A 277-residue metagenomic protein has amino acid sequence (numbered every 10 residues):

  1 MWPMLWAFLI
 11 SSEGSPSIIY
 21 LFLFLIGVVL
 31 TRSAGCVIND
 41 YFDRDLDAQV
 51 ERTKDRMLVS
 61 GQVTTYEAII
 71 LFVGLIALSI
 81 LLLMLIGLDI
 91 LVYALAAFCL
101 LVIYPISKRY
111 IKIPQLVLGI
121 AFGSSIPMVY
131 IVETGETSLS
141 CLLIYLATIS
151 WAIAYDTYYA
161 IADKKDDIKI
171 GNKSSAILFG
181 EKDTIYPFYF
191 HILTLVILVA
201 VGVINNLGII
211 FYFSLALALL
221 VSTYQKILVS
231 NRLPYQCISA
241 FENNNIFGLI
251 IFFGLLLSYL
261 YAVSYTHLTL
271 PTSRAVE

Functional and structural regions predicted by a protein language model:
M1-M4, V73-I76, L118-I126, P187-L198 (+1 more regions): Core segments of transmembrane alpha-helices that mediate helix-helix packing or line hydrophobic substrate/ligand
A7-L23, I80-V92, P127-I144, V199-F211 (+1 more regions): Helix-coil boundary and interhelical linker segments in multi-pass alpha-helical membrane proteins
L23-V28, R44-A94, K169-I209: Multi-pass membrane catalytic core of lipid/isoprenoid biosynthesis enzymes
I26-V28, S33-A34, R56-L139, L143 (+3 more regions): Intramembrane alpha-helical segments
T31, G35, S79, W151 (+2 more regions): Alpha-helical transmembrane segments of multipass membrane proteins
A34-I38, F42, D89, I153-N172: Membrane-embedded alpha-helices of multi-pass transport/permease systems
V196, A200-S264: Extended hydrophobic alpha-helices typical of membrane-associated regions
Y265-T272: Conserved small/polar residues in nucleotide/adenosyl-binding loops
